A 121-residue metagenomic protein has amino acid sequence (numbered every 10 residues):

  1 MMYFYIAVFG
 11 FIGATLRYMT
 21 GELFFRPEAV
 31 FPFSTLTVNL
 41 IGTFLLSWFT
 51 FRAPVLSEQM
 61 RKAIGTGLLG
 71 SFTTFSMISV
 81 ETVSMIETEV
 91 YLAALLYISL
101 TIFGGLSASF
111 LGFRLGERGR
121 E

Functional and structural regions predicted by a protein language model:
M1-E121: Membrane-interface helix-loop junctions in multi-pass transporters/channels
